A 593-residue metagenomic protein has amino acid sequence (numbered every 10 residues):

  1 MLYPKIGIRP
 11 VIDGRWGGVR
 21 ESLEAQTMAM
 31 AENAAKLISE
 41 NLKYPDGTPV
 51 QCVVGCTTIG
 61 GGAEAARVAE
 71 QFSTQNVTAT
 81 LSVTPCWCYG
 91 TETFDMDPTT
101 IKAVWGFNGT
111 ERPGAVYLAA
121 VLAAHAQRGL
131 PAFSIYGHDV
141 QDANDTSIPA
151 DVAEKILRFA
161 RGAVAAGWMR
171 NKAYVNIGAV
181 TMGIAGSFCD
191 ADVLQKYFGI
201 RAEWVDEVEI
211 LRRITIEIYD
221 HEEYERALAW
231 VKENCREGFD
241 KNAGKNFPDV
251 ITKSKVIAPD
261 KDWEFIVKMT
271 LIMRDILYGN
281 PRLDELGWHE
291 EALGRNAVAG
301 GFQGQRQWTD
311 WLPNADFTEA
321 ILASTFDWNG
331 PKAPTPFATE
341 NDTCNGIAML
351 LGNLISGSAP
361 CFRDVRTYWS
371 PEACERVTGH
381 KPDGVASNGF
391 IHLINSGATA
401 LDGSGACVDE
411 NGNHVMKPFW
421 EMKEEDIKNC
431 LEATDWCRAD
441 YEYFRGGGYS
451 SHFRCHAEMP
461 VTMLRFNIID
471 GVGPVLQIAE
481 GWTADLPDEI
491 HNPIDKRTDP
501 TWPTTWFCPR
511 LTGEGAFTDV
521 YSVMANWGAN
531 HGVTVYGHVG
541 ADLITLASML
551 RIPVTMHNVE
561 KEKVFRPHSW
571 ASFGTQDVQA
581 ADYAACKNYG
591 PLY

Functional and structural regions predicted by a protein language model:
M1-Y593: An N-terminal assembly and electron-transfer interface module characteristic of large anaerobic redox and radical
